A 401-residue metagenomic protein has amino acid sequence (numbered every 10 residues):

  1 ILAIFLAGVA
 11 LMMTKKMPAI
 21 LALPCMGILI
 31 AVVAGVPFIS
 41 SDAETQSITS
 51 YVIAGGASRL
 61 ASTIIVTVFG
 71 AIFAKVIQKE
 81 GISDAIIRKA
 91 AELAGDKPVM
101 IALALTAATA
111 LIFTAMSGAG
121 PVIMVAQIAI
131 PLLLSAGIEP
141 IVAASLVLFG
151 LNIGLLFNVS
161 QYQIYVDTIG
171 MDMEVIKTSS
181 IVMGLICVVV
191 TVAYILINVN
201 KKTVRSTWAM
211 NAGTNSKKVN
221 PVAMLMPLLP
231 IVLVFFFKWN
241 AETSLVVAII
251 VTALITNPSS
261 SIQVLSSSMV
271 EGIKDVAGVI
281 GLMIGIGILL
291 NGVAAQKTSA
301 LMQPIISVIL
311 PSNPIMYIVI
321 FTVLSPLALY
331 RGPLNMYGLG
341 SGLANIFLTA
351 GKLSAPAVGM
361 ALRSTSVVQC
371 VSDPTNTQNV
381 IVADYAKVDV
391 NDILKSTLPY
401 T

Functional and structural regions predicted by a protein language model:
I1-I4, L23-M26, I30-A34, F38-S41 (+3 more regions): Long, contiguous bundles of hydrophobic transmembrane helices that form the permeation core of multi-pass
T14-K16, T49-A61, G170-V182, N215-K218 (+3 more regions): Interfacial loop-to-helix junctions that mark the boundaries of transmembrane helices in multi-pass membrane
K15-A19, L60-T63, A74-D84, F113-M124 (+4 more regions): Short helix-coil transition sites and intra-membrane helix breaks within transmembrane domains of multi-pass
L21, I48-D84, V264-A300, P314 (+2 more regions): Core transmembrane alpha-helical segments of multi-pass membrane transporters/permeases
A57-I64, A90-A104, S135-V142, V219-V222 (+3 more regions): Membrane-interfacial loop-to-helix junctions in multi-pass transporters
R59-T67, I176-V190, K238-L245, A357-V367: Alpha-helical transmembrane segments
V66-F69, D96-I128, I309-A355, G359-V367: Hydrophobic alpha-helical transmembrane segments of multi-pass integral membrane proteins, predominantly secondary
I130-K218, N376-T401: Membrane-core helix-loop-helix motifs of multi-pass transport proteins
